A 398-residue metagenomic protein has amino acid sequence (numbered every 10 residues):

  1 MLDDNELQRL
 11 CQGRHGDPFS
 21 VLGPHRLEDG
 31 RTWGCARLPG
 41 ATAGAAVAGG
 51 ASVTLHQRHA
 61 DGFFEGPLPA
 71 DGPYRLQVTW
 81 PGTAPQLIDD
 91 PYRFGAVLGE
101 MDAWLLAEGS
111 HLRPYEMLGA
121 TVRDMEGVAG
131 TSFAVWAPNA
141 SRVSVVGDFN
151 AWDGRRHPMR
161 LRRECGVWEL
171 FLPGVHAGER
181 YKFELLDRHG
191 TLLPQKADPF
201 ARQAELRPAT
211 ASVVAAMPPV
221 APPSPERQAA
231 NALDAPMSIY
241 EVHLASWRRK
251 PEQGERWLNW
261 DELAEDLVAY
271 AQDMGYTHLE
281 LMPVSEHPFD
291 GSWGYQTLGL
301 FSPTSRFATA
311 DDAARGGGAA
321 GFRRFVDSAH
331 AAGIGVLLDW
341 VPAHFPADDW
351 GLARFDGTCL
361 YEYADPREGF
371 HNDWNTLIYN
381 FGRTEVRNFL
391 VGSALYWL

Functional and structural regions predicted by a protein language model:
M1-E28, V53, R58-A137, R162-E241 (+2 more regions): The feature marks proteins involved in alpha-glucan
P24, L118-A120, M159, V213-A215 (+4 more regions): Short clusters of hydrophobic/aromatic residues that line enzyme substrate/ligand-binding pockets
R31-W33, G130-A134, R142, T277-E280 (+1 more regions): Beta-sheet entry/capping signal
R37-A43, D71, W136-V143: Short proline/glycine-enriched turn/loop motifs at strand-loop junctions of beta-rich domains
G44-A46, V143-V145, Y181: Short beta-strand elements bearing conserved aromatic residues within extracellular beta-rich modules
V47-G50, V146-D148, L186: Short strand-turn-strand beta-turns centered on an Asx-Gly dipeptide
A151-G154: Short beta-strand and strand-turn-strand segments in soluble, beta-rich domains
V220, P225-D234, H243-L398: Substrate-binding/active-site clefts of carbohydrate-active enzymes
